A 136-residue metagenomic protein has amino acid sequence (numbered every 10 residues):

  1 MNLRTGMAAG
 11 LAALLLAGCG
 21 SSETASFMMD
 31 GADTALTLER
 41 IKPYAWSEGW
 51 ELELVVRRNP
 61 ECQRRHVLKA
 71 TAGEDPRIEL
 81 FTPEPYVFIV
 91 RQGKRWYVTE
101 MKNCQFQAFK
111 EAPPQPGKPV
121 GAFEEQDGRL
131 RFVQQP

Functional and structural regions predicted by a protein language model:
M1-C19: Sec-dependent bacterial lipoprotein signal peptides
A13-L14, R40-K42, R65-V67, D75 (+2 more regions): Intrinsically disordered, low-complexity segments enriched in polar/charged residues with Gly/Pro, especially when
L16-K69: N-terminal export/targeting and maturation segments
S22-S26, A70-P83, P116-A122: Repeated scaffold domains used in trafficking and secretory/extracellular systems, primarily beta-propellers
G31, L38-A45, G49, N59 (+1 more regions): Short, flexible beta-strand-to-coil junctions
P60-R64, L80, P114-Q115: Glycine-rich loops and low-complexity Gly/Arg-rich segments that provide flexible linkers or classic glycine-based
T82-P136: Acidic, small-residue rich beta-repeat scaffolds with periodic aromatic anchors
